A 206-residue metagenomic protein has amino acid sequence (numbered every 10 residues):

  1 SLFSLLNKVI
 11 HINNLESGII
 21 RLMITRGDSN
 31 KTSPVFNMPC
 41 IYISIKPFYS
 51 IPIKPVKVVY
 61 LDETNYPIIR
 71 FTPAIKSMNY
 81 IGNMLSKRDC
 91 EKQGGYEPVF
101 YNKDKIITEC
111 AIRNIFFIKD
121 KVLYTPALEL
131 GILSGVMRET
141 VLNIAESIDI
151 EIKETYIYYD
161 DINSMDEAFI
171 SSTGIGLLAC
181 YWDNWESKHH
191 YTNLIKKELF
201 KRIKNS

Functional and structural regions predicted by a protein language model:
L2-H11, T25, T32-S206: Helix-start/capping segments and mature chain N-termini
H11-G18: Short secondary-structure junctions
